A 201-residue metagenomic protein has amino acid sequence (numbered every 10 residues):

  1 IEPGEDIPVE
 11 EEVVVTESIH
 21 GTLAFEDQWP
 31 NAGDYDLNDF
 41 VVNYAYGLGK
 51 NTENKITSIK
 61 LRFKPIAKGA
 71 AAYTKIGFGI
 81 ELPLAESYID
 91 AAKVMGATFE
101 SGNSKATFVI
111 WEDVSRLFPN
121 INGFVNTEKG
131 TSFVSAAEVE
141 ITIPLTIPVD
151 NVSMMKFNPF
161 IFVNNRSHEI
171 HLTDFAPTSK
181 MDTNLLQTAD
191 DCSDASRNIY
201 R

Functional and structural regions predicted by a protein language model:
I1-T16: Extracellular calcium-associated, cysteine-rich motifs in secreted modular proteins
I19-G33: Extracellular/luminal recognition modules and glycoprotein regions
D27-P30, P65-G69: Short amphipathic, basic-aromatic surface patches that mediate peripheral association with negatively charged
N31-L37, L48-S58: Short, solvent-exposed beta-strand/turn "edge" segments of beta-rich domains on protein surfaces
L37-V41, S58-K60, E138: Extracellular structured ligand-interaction cores
Y44, I56-A67: Short, well-ordered beta-strand segments enriched in hydrophobic/aromatic residues
A70-F108, K156-H168: Extended low-complexity, serine/threonine- and proline-enriched intrinsically disordered segments
S104-F108, E112-R201: A eukaryote-biased signal for long
